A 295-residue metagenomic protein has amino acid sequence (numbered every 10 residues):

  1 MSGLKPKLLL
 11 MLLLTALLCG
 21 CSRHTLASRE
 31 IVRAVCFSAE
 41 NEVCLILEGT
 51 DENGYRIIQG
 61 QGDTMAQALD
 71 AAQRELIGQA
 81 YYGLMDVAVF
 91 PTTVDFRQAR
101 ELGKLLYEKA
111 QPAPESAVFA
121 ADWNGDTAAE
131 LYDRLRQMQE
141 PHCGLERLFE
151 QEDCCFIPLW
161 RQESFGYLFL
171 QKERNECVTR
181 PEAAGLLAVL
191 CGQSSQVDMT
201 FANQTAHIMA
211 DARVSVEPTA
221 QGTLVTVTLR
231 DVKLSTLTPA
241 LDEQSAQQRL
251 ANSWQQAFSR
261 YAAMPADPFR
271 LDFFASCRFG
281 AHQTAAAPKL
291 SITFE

Functional and structural regions predicted by a protein language model:
S2-L9, T15-E295: Membrane-proximal alpha-helical signals and transmembrane carboxylates
